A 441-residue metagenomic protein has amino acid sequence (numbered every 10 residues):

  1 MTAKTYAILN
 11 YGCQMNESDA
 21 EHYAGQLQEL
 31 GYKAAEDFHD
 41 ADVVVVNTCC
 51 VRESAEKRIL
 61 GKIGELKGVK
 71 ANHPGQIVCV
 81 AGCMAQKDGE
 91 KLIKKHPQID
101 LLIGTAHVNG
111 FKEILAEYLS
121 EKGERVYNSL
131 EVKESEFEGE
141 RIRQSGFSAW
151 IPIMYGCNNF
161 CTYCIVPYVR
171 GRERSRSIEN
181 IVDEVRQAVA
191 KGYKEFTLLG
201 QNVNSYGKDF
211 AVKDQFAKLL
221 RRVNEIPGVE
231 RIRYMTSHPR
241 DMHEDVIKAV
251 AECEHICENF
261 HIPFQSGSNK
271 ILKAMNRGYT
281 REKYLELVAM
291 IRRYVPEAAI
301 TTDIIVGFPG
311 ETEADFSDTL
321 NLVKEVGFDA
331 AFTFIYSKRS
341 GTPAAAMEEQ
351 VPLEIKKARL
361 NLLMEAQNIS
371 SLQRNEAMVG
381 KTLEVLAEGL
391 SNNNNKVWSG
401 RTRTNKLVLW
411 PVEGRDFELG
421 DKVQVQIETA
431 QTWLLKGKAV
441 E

Functional and structural regions predicted by a protein language model:
M1-Y206, D245, F260, E282-R293 (+4 more regions): Proteins enriched for Cys/Gly/acidic motifs involved in redox and nucleic-acid/cofactor modification
A7, A346-E441: Terminal RNA-binding accessory module
C13, G207-N224, G228, M275 (+1 more regions): Radical SAM enzyme [4Fe-4S]-AdoMet core and its adjacent flexible, acidic and glycine-rich loops/tails across
M15, V51-S54, M84, P239-D241 (+4 more regions): Glycine-/small-residue-rich active-site loops that bind phosphorylated ligands and cofactors
G75-C79, K87, L92, A190-E313 (+1 more regions): Conserved SAM/AdoMet-binding glycine-rich loop
N109, N159, N204, R240 (+3 more regions): Glycine-centered loop/turn positions within well-structured domains that cap or flank conserved ligand/cofactor-binding
Q144-F147, C157-N159, I256, S266 (+5 more regions): Short flexible coil/turn linkers enriched for glycine and charged/polar residues that connect secondary-structure
C161, I181, L198, Y234 (+7 more regions): Conserved, mostly hydrophobic/aromatic
